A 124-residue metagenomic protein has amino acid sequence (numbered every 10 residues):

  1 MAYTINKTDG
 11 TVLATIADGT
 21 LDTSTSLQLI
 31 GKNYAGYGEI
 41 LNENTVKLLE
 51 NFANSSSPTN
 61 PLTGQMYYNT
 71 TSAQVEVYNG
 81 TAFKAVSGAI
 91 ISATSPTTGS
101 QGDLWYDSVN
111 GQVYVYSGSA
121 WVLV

Functional and structural regions predicted by a protein language model:
M1-Q28: Short, intrinsically disordered N-terminal pre-domain segments
K32-Q112, V122-V124: Extracellular/surface-exposed low-complexity repeats and stalk/linker segments enriched in Gly/Pro and small polar
S117-A120: Recognizes the extracellular SEMA beta-propeller fold with strongest preference for semaphorin/plexin SEMA domains
